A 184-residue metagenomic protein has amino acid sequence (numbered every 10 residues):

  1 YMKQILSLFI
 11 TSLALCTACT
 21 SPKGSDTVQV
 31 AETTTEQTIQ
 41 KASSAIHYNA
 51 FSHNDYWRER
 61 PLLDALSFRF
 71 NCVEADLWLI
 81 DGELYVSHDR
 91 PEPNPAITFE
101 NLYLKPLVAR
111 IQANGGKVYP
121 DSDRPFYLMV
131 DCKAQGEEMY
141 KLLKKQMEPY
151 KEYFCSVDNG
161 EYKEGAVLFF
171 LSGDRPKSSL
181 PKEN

Functional and structural regions predicted by a protein language model:
M2-I5: Positively charged n-region of N-terminal signal peptides that target proteins for export
S7-C16: Bacterial N-terminal signal peptides
C19-N184: Phosphate-group recognition and catalysis centered on beta-loop-alpha active-site segments
